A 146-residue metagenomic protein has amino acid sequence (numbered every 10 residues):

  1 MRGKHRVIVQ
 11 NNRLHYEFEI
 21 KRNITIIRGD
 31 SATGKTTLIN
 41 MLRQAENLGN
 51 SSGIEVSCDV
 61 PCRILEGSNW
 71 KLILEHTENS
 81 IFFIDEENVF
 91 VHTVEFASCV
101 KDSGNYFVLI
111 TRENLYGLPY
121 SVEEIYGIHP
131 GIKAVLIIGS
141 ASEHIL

Functional and structural regions predicted by a protein language model:
M1-Y16, A134-S142: N-terminal pre-Walker A segment at the start of P-loop NTPase domains
I27: Hydrophobic anchor at the beta1->P-loop junction of P-loop NTPases
T33-K35: Conserved glycine(s) of the Walker
L38-N40: Post-Walker A alpha-helix
Q44-E55: Post-Walker A helix-loop "phosphate-sensing" segment adjacent to the P-loop in P-loop NTPases
W70-V94: Conserved P-loop NTPase "ATPase switch" module shared by AAA+ and STAND
V100-H129: Sensor-1/coupling segment of RecA-like P-loop NTPase cores
Y120-L146: RecA-like P-loop NTPase motor core
